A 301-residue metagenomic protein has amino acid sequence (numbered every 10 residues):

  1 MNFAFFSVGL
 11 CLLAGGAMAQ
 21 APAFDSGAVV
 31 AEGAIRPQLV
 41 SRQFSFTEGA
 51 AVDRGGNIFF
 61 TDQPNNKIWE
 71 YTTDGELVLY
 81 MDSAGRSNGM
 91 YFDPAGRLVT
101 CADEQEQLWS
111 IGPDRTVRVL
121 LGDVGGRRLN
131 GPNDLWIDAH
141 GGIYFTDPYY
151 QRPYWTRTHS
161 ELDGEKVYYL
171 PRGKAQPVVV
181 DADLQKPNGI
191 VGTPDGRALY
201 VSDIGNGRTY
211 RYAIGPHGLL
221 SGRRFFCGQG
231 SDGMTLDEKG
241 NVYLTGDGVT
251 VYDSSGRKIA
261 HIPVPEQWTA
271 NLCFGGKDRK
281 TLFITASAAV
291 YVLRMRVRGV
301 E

Functional and structural regions predicted by a protein language model:
A4-G16: Bacterial N-terminal signal peptides
M18-E301: Sequence-structural signature of mature extracellular/luminal beta-sheet repeat domains, prominently beta-propellers
